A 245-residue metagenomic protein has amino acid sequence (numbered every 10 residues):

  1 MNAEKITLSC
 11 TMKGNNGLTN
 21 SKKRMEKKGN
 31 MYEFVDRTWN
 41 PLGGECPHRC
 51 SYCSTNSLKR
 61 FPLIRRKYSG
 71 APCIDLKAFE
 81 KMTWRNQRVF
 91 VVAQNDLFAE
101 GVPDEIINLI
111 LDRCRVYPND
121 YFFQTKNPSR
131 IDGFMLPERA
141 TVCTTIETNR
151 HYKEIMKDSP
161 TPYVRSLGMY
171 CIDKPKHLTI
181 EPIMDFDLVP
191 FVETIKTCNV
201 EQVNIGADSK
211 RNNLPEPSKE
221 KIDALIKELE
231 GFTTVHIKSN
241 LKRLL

Functional and structural regions predicted by a protein language model:
N2-F90, D96: N-terminal [4Fe-4S]-dependent radical SAM core
S9, S21, S51-S57, S69 (+6 more regions): Generic serine detector
I74-F232: Conserved AdoMet/S-adenosylmethionine-binding subsite of the radical SAM
D223, E230-L245: C-terminal accessory extensions appended to soluble enzyme cores
